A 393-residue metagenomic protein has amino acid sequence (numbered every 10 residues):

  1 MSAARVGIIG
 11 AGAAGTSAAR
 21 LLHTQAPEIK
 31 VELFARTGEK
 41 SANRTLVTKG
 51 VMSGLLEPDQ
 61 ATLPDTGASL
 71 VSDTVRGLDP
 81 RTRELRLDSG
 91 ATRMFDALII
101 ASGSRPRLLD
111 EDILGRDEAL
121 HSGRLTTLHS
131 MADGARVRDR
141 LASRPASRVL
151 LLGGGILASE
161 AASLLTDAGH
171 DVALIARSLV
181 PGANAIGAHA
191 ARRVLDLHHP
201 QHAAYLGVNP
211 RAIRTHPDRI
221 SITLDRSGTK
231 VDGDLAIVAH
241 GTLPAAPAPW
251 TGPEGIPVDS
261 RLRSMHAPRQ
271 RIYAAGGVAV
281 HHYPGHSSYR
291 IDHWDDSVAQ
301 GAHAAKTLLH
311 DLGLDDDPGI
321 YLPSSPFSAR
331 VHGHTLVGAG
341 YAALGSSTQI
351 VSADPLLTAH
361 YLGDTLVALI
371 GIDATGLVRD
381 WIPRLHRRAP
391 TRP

Functional and structural regions predicted by a protein language model:
S2-A3, G7, D65-R148, L224-K230 (+2 more regions): FAD-binding core/adjacent interface of flavoenzyme oxidoreductases
S2-S69, A162-A185: Beta1-alpha1 glycine-rich phosphate/pyrophosphate-binding loop at the start of Rossmann-like nucleotide-binding domains
R5, T229-E254, H332-P393: C-terminal catalytic lobe of FAD-dependent flavoproteins
G10, A35, G153, A176 (+2 more regions): Short beta-strand/turn micro-motifs composed of small residues that flank or help shape donor/cofactor-binding pockets
G10-A13, H129, L152-G155: Glycine-rich Rossmann-fold phosphate-binding loop(s) that bind the pyrophosphate of adenine dinucleotide cofactors
E28-E32, S69-R86, R93, D167-R261: A Rossmann-like FAD-binding core segment of flavoenzymes
L120-R144, K230-S297, H303: FAD-site-proximal beta/loop scaffold in flavoenzymes
V258, A275-Y341: A conserved FAD-binding loop/helix module that cradles the flavin
